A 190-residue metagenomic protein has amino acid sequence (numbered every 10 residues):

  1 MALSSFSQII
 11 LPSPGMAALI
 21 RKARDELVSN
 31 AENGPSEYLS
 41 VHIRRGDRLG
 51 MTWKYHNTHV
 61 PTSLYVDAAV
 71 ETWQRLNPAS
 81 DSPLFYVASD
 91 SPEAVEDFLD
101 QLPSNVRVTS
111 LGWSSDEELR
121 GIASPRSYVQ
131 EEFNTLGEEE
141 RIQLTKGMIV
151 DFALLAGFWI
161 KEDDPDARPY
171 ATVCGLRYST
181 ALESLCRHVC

Functional and structural regions predicted by a protein language model:
M1-E132, E139: Core catalytic architecture of nucleotide-activated donor-dependent transferases building glycoconjugates
V95, E132-A153, G157-F158: Mature hydrolase/peptidase catalytic cores and their serpin-fold inhibitory cores, especially in secreted
K146-C190: A donor-sugar binding/catalytic signature common to diverse glycosyltransferases and related nucleotide-sugar
